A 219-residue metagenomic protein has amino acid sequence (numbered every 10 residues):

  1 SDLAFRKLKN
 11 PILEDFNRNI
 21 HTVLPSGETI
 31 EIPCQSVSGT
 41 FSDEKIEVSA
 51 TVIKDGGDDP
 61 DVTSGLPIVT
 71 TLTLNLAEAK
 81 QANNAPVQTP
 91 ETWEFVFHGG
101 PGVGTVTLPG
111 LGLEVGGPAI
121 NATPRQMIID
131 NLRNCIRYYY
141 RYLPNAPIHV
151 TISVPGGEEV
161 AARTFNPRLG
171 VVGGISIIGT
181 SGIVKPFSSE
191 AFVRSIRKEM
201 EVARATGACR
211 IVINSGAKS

Functional and structural regions predicted by a protein language model:
S1-L169: Generic N-terminal targeting/processing segments that precede catalytic cores or assembly contacts
L169-I175, T180-S219: A structural signal for small-residue-enriched, beta-sheet-centric alpha/beta enzyme cores and oligomeric scaffold folds
